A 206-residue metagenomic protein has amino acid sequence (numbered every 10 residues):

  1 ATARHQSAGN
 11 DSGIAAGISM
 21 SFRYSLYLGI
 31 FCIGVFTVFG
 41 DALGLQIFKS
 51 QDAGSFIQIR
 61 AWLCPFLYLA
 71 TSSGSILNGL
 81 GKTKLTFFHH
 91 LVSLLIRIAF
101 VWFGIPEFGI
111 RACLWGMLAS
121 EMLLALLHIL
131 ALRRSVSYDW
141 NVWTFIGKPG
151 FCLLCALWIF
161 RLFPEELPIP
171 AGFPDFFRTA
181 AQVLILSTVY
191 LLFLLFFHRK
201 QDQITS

Functional and structural regions predicted by a protein language model:
A1-H89: Specific pore-lining/lateral-gate transmembrane helices of multi-pass inner-membrane transport and insertion machines
L28, C32, F36, L67-A70 (+6 more regions): Alpha-helical transmembrane segments of multipass membrane proteins
F39-G44, F48-S50, G81-K82, G104-G109 (+3 more regions): Short helix-capping/hinge motifs at transmembrane helix termini and TM-loop junctions
S55-F56, C113, N141, F145-P149 (+2 more regions): Residue-level signature of transmembrane alpha-helical entry/exit and packing/kink sites in multi-pass membrane
S55-G81, L85-I105, I110-L132, Q182-S187: Short runs within selected transmembrane alpha-helices of multi-pass transporters and secretion channels
V101-W102, L153-I169: Hydrophobic alpha-helical transmembrane segments in multi-pass integral membrane proteins
R133-W143: Membrane-interface helix-boundary motifs at transmembrane edges
R161-S206: Membrane-proximal transmembrane or re-entrant/amphipathic helices at the cytosolic face
